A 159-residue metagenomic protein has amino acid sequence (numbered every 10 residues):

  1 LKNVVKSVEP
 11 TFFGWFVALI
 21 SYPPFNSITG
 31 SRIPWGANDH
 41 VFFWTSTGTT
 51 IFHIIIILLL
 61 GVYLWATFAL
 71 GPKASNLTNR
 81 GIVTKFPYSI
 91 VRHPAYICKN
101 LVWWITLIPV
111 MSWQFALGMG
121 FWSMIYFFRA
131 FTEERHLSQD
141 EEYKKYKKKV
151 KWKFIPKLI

Functional and structural regions predicted by a protein language model:
L1-L77, I105-Q139, K145-I159: Membrane-anchoring alpha-helices and their flanking helix-loop junctions
L77-K85: Juxtamembrane inter-helical linkers in multi-pass membrane proteins
T84-K85, S89-C98: Histidine-centered phosphotransfer motif of kinases
C98-T106: Hydrophobic, membrane-inserted alpha-helices
